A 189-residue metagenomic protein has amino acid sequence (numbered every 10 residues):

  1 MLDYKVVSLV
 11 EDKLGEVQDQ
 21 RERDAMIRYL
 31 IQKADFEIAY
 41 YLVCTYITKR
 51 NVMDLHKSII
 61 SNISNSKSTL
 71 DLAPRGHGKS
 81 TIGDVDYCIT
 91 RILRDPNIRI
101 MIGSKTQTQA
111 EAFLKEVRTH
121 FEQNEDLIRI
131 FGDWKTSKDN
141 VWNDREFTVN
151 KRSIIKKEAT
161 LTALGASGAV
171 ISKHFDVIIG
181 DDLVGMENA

Functional and structural regions predicted by a protein language model:
M1-S68: Pre-P-loop entry segment of helicase/translocase ATPase cores
S66-D86: Walker A/P-loop
S68-L70, R99-M101, T160, V177: Residue-level preference for the first positions of well-ordered beta-strands
K79-S80, S167-F175: SF2 helicase motor core recognition
G83-D95: Walker A/P-loop NTP-binding motif
G103-S167: Conserved nucleotide-state-sensing and coupling region of NTP-binding domains
A110-F113, I171-S172, M186-N188: Switch/connector loops and helix/strand junctions flanking conserved nucleotide-binding motifs in nucleotide-processing
K151-R152, D176-A189: Signature of the SF2 helicase/ATPase Hel1-core->accessory helical subdomain module
